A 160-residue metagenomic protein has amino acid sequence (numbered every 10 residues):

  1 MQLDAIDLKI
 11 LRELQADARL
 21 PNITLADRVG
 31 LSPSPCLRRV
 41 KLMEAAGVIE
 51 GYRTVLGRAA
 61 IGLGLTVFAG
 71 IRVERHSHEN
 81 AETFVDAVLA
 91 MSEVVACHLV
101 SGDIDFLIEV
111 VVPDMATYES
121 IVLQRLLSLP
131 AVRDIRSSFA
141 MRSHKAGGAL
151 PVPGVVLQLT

Functional and structural regions predicted by a protein language model:
M1-T160: A compositional/biophysical signature of low hydrophobicity enriched in polar/charged and small residues
